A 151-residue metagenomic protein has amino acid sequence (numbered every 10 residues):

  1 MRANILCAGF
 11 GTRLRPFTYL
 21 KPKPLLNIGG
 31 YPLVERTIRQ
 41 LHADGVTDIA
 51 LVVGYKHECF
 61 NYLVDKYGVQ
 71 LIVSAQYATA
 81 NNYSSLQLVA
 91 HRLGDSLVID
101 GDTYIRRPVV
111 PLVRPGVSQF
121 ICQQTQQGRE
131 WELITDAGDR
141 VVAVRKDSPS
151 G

Functional and structural regions predicted by a protein language model:
M1-Y19, G68: N-terminal nucleotide-binding beta1-loop-alpha1 segment
R2-I5, Y31-V98: Conserved N-terminal catalytic core of the sugar/cofactor nucleotidyltransferase
L14, F60-V64, V109: Hydrophobic packing residues within well-ordered alpha-helices of enzyme cores
T18, V64, R145-S148: Short, flexible helix/strand-to-coil boundary loops that buttress conserved ligand/catalytic motifs in alpha/beta
L20-E35: Short catalytic helix/loop segments, enriched in acidic residues and glycine and frequently bearing histidine
K21, D65-G68, R92, P115 (+1 more regions): Short, structured coil segments at secondary-structure junctions
G101-Y104: The conserved acidic donor/metal-binding loop of glycosyltransferases
R107-G151: Conserved core of the sugar-phosphate nucleotidyltransferase
